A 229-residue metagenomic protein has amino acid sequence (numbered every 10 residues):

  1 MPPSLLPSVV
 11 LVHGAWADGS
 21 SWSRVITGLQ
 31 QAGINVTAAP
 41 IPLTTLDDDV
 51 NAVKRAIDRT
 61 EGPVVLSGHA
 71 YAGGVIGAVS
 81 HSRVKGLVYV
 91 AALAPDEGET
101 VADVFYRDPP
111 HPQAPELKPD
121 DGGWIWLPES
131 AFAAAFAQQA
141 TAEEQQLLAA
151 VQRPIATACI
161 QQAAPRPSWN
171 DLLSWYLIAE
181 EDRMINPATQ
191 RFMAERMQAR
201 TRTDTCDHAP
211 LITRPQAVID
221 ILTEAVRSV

Functional and structural regions predicted by a protein language model:
P2-G62: Active-site catalytic motif of lipid deacylating hydrolases and related acyltransferases
P7, W169-S174, M197-A199: Short, proline-enriched alpha-helix->beta-strand connector loops that line the catalytic pocket of alpha/beta-hydrolase
S67-I76: Gly/Ala-rich beta-loop-alpha elbow adjacent to hydrolase catalytic centers
R83-E129, A156-I160, M193: Flexible "cap/lid" loop of the alpha/beta hydrolase fold
E129-Q139: Helix-loop "lid/cap" segments that line or gate small-molecule binding pockets
L147-S168: Active-site nucleophile elbow and catalytic-triad environment of alpha/beta-hydrolase enzymes
Y176-I178: Short beta-strand/loop motif that positions the catalytic acidic residue of the alpha/beta-hydrolase fold
E180-I212, A225: Conserved loop-alpha-helix segment in the C-terminal half of the alpha/beta-hydrolase fold that carries the catalytic
